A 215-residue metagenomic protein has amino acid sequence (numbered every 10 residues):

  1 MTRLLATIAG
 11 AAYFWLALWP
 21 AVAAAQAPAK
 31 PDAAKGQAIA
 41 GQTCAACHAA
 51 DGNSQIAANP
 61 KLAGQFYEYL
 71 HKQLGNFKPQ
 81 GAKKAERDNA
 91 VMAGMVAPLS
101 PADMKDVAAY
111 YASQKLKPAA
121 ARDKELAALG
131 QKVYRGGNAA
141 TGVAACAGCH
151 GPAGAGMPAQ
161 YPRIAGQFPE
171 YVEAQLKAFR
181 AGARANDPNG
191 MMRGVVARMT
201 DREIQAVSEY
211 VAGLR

Functional and structural regions predicted by a protein language model:
M1-A6: Positively charged n-region of N-terminal signal peptides that target proteins for export
A9-A21: Bacterial N-terminal signal peptides
A23-A40, N53-A58, S113-A139: Electrostatic cytochrome c docking/interface patches
P31-D32, I39-T43, A49-G52, F66 (+2 more regions): His/Met- and acidic-residue-enriched segments that coordinate or traffic transition-metal cofactors and support
A34-A45, R135-A147, P162-A174: Sequence context surrounding c-type heme c attachment/ligation sites in exported
T43-A50, V107, V143-P152, V207: The canonical Cys-X-X-Cys-His
Q55-A63, F77-R122, P158-R163, R180-R215: Axial heme c-ligation environment in periplasmic c-type cytochrome domains
G64-E68, K72-Q73, P162, Q167-F168: Extracellular/lumenal glycan-associated surfaces
